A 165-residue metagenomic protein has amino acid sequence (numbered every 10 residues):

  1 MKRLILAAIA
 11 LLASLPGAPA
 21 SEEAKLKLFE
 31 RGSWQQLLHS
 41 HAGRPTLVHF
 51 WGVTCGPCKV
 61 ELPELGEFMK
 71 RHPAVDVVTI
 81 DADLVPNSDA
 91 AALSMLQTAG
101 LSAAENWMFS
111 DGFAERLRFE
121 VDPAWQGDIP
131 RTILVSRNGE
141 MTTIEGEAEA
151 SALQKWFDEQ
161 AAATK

Functional and structural regions predicted by a protein language model:
M1-L6: Bacterial N-terminal signal peptides that target proteins for export
I9-G17: Hydrophobic h-region of N-terminal signal peptides that target proteins for export in Gram-negative bacteria
K25-T46: A short beta-strand-turn-helix
L47-V48, V77: Hydrophobic beta-strand anchors of alpha/beta hydrolase catalytic cores
F50-E64: Conserved redox-active cysteine motifs that mediate thiol-disulfide chemistry, especially di-cysteine Cys-X(1-2)-Cys
V60-G100, F113-L117: Structural microenvironment flanking redox-active thiols in thiol-disulfide oxidoreductases
M95-I129: Short, internal strand/loop/helix patches that form the active-site neighborhood or redox-interaction surface
D128-K165: Thiol-/selenol-based redox modules, centered on thioredoxin-like and closely related oxidoreductase domains
